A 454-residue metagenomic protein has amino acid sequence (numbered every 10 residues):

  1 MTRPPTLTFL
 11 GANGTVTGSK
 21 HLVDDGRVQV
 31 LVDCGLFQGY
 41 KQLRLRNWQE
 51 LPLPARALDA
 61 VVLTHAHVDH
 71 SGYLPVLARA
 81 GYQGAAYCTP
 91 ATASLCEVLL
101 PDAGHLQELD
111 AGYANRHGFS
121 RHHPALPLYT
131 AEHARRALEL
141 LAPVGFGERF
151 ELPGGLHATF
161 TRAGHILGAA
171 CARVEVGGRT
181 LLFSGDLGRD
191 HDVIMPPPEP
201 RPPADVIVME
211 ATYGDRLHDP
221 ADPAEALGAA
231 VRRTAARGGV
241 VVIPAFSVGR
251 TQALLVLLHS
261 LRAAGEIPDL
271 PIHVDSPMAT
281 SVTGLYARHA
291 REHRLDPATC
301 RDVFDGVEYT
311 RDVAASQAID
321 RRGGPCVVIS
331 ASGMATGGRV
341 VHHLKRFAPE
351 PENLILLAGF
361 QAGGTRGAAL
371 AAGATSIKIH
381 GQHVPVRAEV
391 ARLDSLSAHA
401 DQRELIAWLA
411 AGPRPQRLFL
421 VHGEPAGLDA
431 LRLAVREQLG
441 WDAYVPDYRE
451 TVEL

Functional and structural regions predicted by a protein language model:
M1-R56, R136-P196, A318-R321, V327 (+3 more regions): Core dinuclear metal-dependent hydrolase active-site scaffold
N13-G18, D25-L141, L187-P197, A372-H380 (+1 more regions): Pre-active-site segment of Zn-dependent metallo-hydrolases
V32-C34, L58-H67, L74, A86-T89 (+10 more regions): Active-site neighborhood of phospho(di)ester-bond hydrolases with catalytic His/Asp-centered motifs
N47, Y73, A226-A230, D312-A315 (+2 more regions): Well-ordered alpha-helical segments embedded in enzymatic catalytic cores
D59-V61, Q83-A85, V240, D269-P271 (+2 more regions): Short active-site oxyanion
A103-I166, A290-G324: Metallo-beta-lactamase
L167, C171, D190-D275, L354-G359 (+1 more regions): Cap/insert and terminal regions of metallo-dependent hydrolase folds
L227-T365, K378, E437: Hard-cation-handling environments
